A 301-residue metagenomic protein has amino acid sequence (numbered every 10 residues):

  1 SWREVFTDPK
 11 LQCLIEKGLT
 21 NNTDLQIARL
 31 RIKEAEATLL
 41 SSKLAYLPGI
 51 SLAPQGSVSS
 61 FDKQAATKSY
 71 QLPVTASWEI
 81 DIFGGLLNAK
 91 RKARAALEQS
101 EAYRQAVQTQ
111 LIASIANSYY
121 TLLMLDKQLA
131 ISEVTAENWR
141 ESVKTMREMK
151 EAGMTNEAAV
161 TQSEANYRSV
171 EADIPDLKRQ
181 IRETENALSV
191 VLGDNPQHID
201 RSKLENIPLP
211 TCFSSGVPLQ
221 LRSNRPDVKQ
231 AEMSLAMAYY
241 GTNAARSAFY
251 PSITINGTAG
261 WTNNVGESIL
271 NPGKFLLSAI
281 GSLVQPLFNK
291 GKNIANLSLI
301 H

Functional and structural regions predicted by a protein language model:
E4, L11-L14, L19-N21, S41 (+4 more regions): Amphipathic alpha-helical coiled-coil scaffold segments and their short linker/junction regions
L11-C13, S69-P73, S77, N117 (+3 more regions): Transmembrane beta-barrel architecture of outer-membrane proteins
K17-Q26, K33-P48, F61-D62, T75-K92 (+7 more regions): A glycine-/polar-enriched beta->alpha junction
L52-V58, I255-W261: Transmembrane beta-barrel strands of outer-membrane/channel proteins
A65-L72, A95: A short alpha->loop->secondary-structure connector
A95, A102-P218: Periplasmic alpha-helical coiled-coil/stalk elements that build and connect Gram-negative outer-membrane
H301: Conserved small/polar residues in nucleotide/adenosyl-binding loops
